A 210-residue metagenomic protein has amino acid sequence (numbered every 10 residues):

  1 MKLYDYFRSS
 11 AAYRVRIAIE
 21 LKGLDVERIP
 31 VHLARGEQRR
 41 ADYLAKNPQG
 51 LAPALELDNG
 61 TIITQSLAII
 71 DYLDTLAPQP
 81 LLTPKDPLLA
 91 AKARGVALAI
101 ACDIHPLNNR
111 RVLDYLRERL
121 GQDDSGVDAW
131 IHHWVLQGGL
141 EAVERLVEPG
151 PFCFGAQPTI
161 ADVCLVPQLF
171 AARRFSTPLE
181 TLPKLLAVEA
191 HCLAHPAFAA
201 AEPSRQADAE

Functional and structural regions predicted by a protein language model:
M1-G126: GST-like domain detector, emphasizing the conserved glutathione-binding G-site in the N-terminal thioredoxin-like
Y13, G36, E189, A209-E210: Generic structural signal for helix capping and beta-alpha/helix-loop junctions
H32, I160, R205: Short, solvent-exposed turn/loop segments enriched in Gly/Ser/Thr/Pro and often Arg
A45, A194, P203: Phosphate-coordinating loops and pocket residues in cytosolic domains that bind phosphorylated ligands
D74, Q168-L169, E202: Active-site-flanking alpha-helical
P80-K85, N108-R110, F152-A156, A199-P203: Short, hydrophobic secondary-structure boundary micro-motifs
I100-A194: GST-like fold's C-terminal all-alpha helical module
R117, Q206-E210: Carbohydrate-binding/catalytic loop surfaces
